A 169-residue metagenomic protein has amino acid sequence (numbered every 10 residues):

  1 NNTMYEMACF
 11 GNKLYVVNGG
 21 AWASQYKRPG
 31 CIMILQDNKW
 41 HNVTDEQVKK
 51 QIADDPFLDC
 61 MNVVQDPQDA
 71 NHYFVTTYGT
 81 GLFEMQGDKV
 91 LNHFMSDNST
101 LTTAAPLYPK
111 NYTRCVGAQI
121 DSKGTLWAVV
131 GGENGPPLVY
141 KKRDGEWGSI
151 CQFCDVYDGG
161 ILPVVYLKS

Functional and structural regions predicted by a protein language model:
N1-S169: Carboxylate-rich, polar loop motifs that coordinate divalent cations or form catalytic acidic clusters
